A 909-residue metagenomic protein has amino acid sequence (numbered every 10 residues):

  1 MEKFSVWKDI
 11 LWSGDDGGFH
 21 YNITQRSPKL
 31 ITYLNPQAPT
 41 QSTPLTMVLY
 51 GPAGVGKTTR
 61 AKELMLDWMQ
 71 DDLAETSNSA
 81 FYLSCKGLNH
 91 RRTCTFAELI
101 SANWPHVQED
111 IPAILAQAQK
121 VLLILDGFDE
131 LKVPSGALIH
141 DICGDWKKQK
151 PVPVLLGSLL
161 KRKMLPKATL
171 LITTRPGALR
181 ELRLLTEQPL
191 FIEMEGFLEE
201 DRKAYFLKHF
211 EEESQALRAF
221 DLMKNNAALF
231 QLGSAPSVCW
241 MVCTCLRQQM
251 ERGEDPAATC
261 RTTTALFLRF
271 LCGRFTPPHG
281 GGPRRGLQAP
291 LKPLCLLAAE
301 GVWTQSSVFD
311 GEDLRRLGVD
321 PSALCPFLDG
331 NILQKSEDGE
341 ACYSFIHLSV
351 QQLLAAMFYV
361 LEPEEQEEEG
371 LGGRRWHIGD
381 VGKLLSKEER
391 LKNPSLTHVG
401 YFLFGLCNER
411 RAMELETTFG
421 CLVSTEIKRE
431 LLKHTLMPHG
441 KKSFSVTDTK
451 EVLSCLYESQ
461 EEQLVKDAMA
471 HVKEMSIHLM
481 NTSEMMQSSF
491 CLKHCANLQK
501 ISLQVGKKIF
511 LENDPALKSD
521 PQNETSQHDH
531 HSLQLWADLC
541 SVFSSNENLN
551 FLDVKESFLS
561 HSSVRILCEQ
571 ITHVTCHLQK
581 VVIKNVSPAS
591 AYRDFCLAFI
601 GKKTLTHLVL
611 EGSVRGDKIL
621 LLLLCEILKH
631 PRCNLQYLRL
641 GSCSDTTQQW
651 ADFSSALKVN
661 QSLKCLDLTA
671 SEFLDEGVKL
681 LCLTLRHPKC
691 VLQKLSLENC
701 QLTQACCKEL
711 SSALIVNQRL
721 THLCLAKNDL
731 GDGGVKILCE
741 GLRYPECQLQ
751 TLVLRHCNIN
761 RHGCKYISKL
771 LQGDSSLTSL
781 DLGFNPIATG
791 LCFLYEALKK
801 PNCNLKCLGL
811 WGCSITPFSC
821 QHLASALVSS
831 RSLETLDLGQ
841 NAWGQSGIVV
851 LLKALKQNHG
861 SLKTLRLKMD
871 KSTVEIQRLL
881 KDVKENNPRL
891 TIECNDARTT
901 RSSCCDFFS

Functional and structural regions predicted by a protein language model:
M1-S909: Intracellular innate-immune signaling modules
